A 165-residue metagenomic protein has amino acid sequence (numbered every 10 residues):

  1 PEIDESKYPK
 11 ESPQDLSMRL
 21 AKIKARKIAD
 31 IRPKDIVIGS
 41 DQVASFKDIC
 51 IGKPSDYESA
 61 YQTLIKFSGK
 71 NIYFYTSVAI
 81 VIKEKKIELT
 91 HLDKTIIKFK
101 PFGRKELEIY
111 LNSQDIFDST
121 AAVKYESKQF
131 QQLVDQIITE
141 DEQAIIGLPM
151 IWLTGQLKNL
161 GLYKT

Functional and structural regions predicted by a protein language model:
P1-I36, I49-C50, F102-K105, N112 (+2 more regions): N-terminal polybasic phosphate/anion-binding patch
L16, I36, Q42-I72, F99-P101: Active-site-adjacent loop/tail segments of enzyme domains
A21, D41, A60, V78 (+2 more regions): Residue-level signal for inorganic ion chemistry
I38, Y73-Y75, L92: Short gly/pro-enriched beta-turn/loop segments at secondary-structure junctions
F46-D48, I82-K86, I138: Short acidic-glycine loop/turn motifs at beta-strand connectors
Y61-I65, S77-T95: Anionic-ligand binding region
K70, K94-T165: GST superfamily/GST-like fold recognition
F74-S77, S113: Short, solvent-exposed cationic patches
